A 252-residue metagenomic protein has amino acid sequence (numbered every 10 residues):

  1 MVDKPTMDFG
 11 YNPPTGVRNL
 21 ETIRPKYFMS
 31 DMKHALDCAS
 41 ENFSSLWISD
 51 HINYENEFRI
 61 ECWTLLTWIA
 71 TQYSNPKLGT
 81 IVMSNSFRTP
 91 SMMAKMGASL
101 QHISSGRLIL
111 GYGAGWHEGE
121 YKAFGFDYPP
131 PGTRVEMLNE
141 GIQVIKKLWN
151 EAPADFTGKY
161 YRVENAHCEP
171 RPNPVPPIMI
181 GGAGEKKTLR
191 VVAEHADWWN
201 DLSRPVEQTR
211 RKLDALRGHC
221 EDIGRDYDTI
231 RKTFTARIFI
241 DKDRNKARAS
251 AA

Functional and structural regions predicted by a protein language model:
M1-Q72, P76, P176: N-terminal beta1-alpha1-beta2 module of alpha/beta enzyme domains
V2-M7, S86-H195, R211-D214, D222 (+1 more regions): Internal, glycine-rich beta/alpha segment that forms the wall or movable "lid" of small-molecule/cofactor binding
F9-P13, L46-I48, K77-I81, L108-Y112 (+3 more regions): Hydrophobic faces of well-ordered beta-strands that scaffold small-molecule active sites in alpha/beta enzyme cores
P13-S30, M83-S91, G132, P172-G184 (+1 more regions): Active-site mouth loops of central-metabolism enzymes
P25-A39, M92-M96, G182-E194, K246-A252: Short, acidic/polar
N42, Q72-N75, S104, V191-W199: Glycine-enriched alpha-helix->loop->beta-strand junction motifs that scaffold or abut catalytic
N56-T80, M137-L148, D222, Y227 (+1 more regions): Alpha-helix-loop-beta-strand connector modules within alpha/beta enzyme cores
F58-L65, P205-C220: Active-site-adjacent beta->alpha loops and helix N-cap segments on the catalytic face of soluble alpha/beta enzymes
